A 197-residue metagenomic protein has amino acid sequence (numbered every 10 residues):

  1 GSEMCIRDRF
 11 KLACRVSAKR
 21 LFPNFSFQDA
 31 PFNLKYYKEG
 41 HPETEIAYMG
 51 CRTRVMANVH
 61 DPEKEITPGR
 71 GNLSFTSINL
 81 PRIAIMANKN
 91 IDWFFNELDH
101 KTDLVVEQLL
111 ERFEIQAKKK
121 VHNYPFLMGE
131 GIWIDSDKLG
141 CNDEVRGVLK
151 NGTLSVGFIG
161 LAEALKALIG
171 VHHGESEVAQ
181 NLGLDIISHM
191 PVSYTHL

Functional and structural regions predicted by a protein language model:
G1-D8, T195-H196: Conserved small/polar residues in nucleotide/adenosyl-binding loops
D8-R9, P68: N-terminal hydrophobic alpha-helix used for membrane targeting or insertion
R9-S17: Acidic, Ser/Thr-rich peripheral helices and adjacent loops at domain boundaries
V16-H173: Structured mid-domain segments that build the active-site/substrate or prosthetic-cofactor binding neighborhood
E163-L197: Ordered core of a single globular domain
